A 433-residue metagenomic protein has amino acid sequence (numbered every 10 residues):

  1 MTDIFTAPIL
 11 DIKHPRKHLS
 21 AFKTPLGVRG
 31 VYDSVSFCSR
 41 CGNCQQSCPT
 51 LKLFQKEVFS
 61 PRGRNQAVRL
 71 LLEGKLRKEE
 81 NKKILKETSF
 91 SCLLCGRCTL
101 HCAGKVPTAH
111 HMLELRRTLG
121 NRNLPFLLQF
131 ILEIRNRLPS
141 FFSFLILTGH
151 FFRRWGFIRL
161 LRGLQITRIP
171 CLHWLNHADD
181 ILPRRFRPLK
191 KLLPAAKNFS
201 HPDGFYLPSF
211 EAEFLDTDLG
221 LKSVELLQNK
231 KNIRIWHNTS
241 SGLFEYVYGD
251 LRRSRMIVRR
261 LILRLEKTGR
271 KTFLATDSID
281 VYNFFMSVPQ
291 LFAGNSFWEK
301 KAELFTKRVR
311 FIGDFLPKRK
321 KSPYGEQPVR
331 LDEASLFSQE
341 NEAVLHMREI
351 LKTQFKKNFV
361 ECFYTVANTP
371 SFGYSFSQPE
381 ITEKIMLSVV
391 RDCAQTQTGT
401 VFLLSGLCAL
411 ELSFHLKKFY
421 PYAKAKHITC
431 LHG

Functional and structural regions predicted by a protein language model:
T2-K23, L51-I84, K105-I131, Y422-T429: Non-heme iron-sulfur electron-transfer modules
K17-H18, C38-C41, K83-E87, A195-A196 (+2 more regions): Short hydrophobic/aromatic-rich motifs at helix boundaries and adjacent loops
F22-S39, K52-K56, G249, R253: A short N-terminal beta->alpha junction/helix N-cap motif
G27-V28, T108-G433: Iron-sulfur cluster-binding electron-transfer modules in prokaryotic oxidoreductases
V31-L51, L85-V106, L336-F337: Cysteine-centered iron-sulfur cluster-binding motifs in ferredoxin-type domains/subunits of redox enzymes
E73, L94-R97, Y246: A broad detector of the eukaryotic-type serine/threonine protein kinase catalytic domain
